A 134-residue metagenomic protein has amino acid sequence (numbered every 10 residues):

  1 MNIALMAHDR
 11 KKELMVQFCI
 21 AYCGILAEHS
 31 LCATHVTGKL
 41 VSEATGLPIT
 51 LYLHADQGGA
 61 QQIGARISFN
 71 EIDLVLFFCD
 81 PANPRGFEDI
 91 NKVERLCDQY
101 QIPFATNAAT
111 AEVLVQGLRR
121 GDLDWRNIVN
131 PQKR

Functional and structural regions predicted by a protein language model:
E28-T37: Short internal beta-strands
S30, L47-Q57, W125-I128: Short hydrophobic/aromatic-enriched beta-strand-loop microsegments
L31, E94-L114: Short, acidic/small-residue loops that bind anionic groups at enzyme active sites
L53-A60, P81, T110: Short, acidic/turn-prone active-site loops that include or flank metal/cofactor- and phosphate-binding residues
A60-Y100: Mid-chain, well-packed structural core segment of small domains
A109-R134: Short, glycine-/small-residue-rich phosphate/pyrophosphate-handling segment
